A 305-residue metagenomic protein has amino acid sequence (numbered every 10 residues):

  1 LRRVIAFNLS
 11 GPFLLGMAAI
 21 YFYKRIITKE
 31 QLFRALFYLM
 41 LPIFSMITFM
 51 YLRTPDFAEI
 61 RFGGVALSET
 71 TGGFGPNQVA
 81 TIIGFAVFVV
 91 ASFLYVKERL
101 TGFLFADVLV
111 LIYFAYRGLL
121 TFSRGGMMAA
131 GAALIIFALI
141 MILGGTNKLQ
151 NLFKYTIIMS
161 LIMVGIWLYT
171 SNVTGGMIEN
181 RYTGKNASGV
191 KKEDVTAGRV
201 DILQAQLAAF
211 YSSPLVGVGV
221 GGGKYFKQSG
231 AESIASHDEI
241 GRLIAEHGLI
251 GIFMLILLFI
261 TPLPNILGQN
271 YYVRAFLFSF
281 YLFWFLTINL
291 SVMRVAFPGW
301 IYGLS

Functional and structural regions predicted by a protein language model:
L1-K24, R34-M40, F44, I82: Aromatic-anchored transmembrane helix interface
A6-L9, T70-F85, G125, G221 (+2 more regions): Membrane-interface micro-motifs in multi-pass membrane enzymes
Q31-I60, F74-G144, T261, N265: Alpha-helical transmembrane segments of multi-pass inner-membrane proteins
F37, E98, I142, E246-W284: Hydrophobic transmembrane alpha-helices and their immediate junctions
I43-F49, I112-R117, M163-W167, F280-N289: Aromatic-anchored segments of alpha-helical transmembrane domains
F49-T54, L120, M141-G189, L207-S212: A membrane-periplasm/extracellular boundary helix in multi-pass inner-membrane enzymes that assemble envelope glycans
F57-G63, L67-G72, K185-H247: Long extracytoplasmic/lumenal interhelical loops at the membrane interface of multi-pass membrane proteins
F276-W284, V292-S305: Transmembrane alpha-helices of multi-pass inner-membrane enzymes
